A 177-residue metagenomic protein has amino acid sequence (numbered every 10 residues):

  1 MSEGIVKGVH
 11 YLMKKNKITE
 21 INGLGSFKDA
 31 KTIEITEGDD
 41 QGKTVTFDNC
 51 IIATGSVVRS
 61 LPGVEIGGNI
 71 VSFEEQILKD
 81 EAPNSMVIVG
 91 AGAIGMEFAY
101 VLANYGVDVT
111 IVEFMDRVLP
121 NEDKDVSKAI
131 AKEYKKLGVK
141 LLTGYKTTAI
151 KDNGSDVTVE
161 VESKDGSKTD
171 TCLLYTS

Functional and structural regions predicted by a protein language model:
M1-Y11, A129-K136: A non-catalytic, amphipathic alpha-helix used as a structural packing/dimerization or gating element in enzyme scaffolds
E3-V89, E160-S177: FAD-binding core/adjacent interface of flavoenzyme oxidoreductases
V6, G95, K124-S127: Generic non-transmembrane alpha-helix signal with a bias for helix starts/N-cap capping motifs
T19-N22, S26-E37, V45, G106-S177: A Rossmann-like FAD-binding core segment of flavoenzymes
L61-G63, F98-A99, D152: Short glycine-/acidic-enriched loop or helix-start segments at secondary-structure transitions that form or flank
I77-E81, F98-A99, L137-K140: Short, surface-exposed, polar/charged, turn-prone segments marking secondary-structure boundaries
E81-F114, N121-E122: Rossmann-like NAD(P)H-binding beta-loop-alpha module
